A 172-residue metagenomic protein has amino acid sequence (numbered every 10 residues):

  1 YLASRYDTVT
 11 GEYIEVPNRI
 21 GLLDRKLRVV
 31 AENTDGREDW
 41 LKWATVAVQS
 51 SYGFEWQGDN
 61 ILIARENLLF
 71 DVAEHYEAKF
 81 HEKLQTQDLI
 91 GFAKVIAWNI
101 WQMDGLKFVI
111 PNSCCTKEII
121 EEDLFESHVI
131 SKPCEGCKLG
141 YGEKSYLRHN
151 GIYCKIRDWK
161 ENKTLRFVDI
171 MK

Functional and structural regions predicted by a protein language model:
Y1-F108: Conserved S-adenosyl-L-methionine
S4, S50-S51, S113, S127 (+2 more regions): Generic serine detector
A31, Q102, I110, D158-K160 (+1 more regions): Surface-exposed beta-strand edges and flanking loops
Q85-D88, T116, I120, R166: Serine/threonine-rich low-complexity intrinsically disordered regions
F108, N112-L124: Short, surface-exposed amphipathic charged segments that create phosphate/polyanion-binding patches used for binding
D123-K172: Long, low-complexity, polar/charged, intrinsically disordered or flexibly structured peripheral segments
